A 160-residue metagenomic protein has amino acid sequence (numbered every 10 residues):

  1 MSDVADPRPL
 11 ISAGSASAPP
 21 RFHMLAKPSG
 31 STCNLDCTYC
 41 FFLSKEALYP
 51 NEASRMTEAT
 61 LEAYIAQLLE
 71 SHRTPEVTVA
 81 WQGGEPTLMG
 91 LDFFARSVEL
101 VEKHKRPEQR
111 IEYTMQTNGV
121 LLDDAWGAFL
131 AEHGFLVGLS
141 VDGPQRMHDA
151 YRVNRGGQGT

Functional and structural regions predicted by a protein language model:
M1-A26, S44, H72-T74: N-terminal [4Fe-4S]-dependent radical SAM core
P19-A59: Canonical Radical SAM [4Fe-4S] cluster-binding loop centered on the CxxxCxxC motif and its immediate flanking residues
P28, G83-G84, T117: Short glycine-centered, acidic/aromatic-flanked micro-motifs in structured strand/loop junctions that mark active-site
S31, A47, P86-T87, V120-L122: A short acidic, glycine/proline-enriched capping/turn motif at secondary-structure boundaries, especially helix N-cap
A47-Y49, E76-G84: Glycine-/proline-rich flexible loop or hinge segments
E52-M56, P86, G156-G157: Pocket-edge positions in alpha/beta enzyme catalytic cores
I65-A66, E70-A80, M89-T160: Radical SAM/AdoMet-radical enzyme domain recognition
